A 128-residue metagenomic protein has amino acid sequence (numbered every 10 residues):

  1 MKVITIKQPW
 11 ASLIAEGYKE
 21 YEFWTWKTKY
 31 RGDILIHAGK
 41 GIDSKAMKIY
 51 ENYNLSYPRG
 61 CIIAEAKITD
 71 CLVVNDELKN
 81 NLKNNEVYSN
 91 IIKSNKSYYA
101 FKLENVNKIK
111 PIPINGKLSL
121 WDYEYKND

Functional and structural regions predicted by a protein language model:
M1-D128: Structured alpha/beta reader/binder surfaces that contact nucleic acids or chromatin modification marks
